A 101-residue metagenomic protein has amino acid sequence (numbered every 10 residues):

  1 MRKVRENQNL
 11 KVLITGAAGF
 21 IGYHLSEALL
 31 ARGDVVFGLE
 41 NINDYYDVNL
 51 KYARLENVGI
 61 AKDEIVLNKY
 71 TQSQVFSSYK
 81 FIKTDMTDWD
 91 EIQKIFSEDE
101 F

Functional and structural regions predicted by a protein language model:
M1-F101: N-terminal Rossmann-like NAD(P)+-binding domain of SDR-like oxidoreductases, especially those catalyzing
